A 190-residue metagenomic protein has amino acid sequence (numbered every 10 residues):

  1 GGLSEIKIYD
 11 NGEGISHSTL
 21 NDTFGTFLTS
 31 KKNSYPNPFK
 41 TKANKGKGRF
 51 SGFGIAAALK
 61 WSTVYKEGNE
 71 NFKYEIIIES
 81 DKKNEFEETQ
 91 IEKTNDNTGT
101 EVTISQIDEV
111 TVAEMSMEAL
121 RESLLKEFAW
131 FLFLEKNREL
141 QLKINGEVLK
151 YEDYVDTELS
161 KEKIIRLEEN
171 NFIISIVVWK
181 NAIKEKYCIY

Functional and structural regions predicted by a protein language model:
G1-P36, K82: Conserved beta-strand-loop-beta-strand hairpin that lines the nucleotide-binding pocket of ATP/GTP-utilizing enzymes
G1-S4, K42-R49, I164: Short N-terminal helix-initiation segments at or just after the protein's N-terminus
G2-S4, A57, T98-T100, R138 (+2 more regions): Residues at beta-strand starts and edge strands
I15-F24, S62-G68, Y154, V177-K184: A broad, low-specificity signal for short, low-complexity segments enriched in glycine/proline and polar/charged
S18, F72-K73, E162: A short, polar/proline- and glycine-enriched secondary-structure boundary/capping micro-motif
T26-T29, Y35, Y65, S123 (+1 more regions): Alpha-helix boundary/interfacial micro-motifs
P36-K150, T157: GHKL-type ATPase core
E87, L140, E147-Y190: GHKL/Histidine-kinase-like ATPase module
